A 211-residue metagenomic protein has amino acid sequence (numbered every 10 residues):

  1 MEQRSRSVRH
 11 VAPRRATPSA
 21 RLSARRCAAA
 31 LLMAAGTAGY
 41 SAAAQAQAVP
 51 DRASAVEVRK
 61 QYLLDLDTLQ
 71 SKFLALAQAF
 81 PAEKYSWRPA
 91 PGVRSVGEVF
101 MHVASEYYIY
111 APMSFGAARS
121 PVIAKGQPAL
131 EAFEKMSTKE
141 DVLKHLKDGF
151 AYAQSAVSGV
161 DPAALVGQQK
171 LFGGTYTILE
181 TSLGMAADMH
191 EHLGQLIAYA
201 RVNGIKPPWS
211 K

Functional and structural regions predicted by a protein language model:
M1-L22: N-terminal secretory signal peptides that target proteins for export/translocation
R26-G39: Bacterial N-terminal signal peptides
S41-A43: Juxtamembrane cytosolic interface motif at the C-terminal end of transmembrane helices
Q45-Q61, E106-G173, N203-K211: Short, helix-capping/interhelical loops that line the mouth of catalytic, cofactor-, or ligand-binding pockets
L63-D67, L74, K84-P128, K170-K211: Short, contiguous alpha-helical
